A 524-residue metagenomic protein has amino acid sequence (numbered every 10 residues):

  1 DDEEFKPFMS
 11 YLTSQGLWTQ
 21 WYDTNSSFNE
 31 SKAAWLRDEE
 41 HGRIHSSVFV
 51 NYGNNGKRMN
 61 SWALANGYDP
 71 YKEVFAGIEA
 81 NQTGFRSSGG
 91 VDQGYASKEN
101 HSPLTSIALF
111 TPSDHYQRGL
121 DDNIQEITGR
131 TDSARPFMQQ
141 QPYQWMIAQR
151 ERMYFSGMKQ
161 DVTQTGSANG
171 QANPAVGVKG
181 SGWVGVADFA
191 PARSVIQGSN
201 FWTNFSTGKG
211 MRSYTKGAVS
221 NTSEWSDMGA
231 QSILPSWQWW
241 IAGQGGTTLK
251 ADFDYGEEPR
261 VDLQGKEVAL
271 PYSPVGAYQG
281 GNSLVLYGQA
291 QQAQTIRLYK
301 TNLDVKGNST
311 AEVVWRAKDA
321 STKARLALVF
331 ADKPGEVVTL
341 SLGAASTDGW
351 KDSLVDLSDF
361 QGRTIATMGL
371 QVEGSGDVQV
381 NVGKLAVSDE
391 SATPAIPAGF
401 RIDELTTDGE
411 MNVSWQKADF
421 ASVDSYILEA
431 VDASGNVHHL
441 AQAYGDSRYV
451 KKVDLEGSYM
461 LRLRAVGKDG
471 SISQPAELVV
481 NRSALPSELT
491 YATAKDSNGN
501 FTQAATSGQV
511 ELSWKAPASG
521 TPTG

Functional and structural regions predicted by a protein language model:
D1-S61: Chitinase-like catalytic core of GlcNAc-active glycosidases
V74-R260: Substrate-binding cleft of secreted/luminal carbohydrate-active enzymes
P259-T295: Short carbohydrate-recognition loop motifs
V313, D352-L385: Extracellular beta-strand ligand-recognition surfaces/modules
S321-K323, Q416-N436, K515-G524: Solvent-exposed loop/turn segments flanking beta-strands in beta-repeat/beta-sandwich domains
K333-T364: Extracellular carbohydrate recognition and processing domains and analogous Trp-centered ligand-binding platforms
D389-A421, G470-P522: Pro/Thr/Ser/Gly-rich low-complexity, intrinsically disordered linker/stalk tracts
Y449-P475, G524: Beta-strand-rich modules
